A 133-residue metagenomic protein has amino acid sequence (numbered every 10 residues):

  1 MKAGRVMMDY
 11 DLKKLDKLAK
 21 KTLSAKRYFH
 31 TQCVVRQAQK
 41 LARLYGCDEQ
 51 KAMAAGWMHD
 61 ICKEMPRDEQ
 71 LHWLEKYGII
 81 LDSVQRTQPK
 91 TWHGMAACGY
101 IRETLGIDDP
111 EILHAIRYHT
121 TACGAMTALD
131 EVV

Functional and structural regions predicted by a protein language model:
M1-M7: Short, Lys/Arg-enriched N-terminal segments with co-localized hydrophobic residues within the first ~10-30 amino acids
M8-S24: Generic N-terminal amphipathic, Lys/Arg-enriched alpha-helix
K17-T22, L41-V133: Divalent metal-dependent catalytic cores for phosphoryl transfer on phosphate-bearing substrates
R27: All-alpha helical catalytic cores of prenyl diphosphate-utilizing isoprenoid enzymes
H30: N-terminal glycine-rich anion-binding loops that anchor highly charged ligand groups
